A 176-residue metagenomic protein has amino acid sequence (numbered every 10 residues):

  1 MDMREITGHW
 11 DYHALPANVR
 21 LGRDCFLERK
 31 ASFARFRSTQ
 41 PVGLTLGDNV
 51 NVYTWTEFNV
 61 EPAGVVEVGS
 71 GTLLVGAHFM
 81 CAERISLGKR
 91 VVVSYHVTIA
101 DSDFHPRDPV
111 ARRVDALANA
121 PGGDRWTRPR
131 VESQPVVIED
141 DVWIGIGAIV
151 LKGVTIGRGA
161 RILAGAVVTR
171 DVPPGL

Functional and structural regions predicted by a protein language model:
M1-D141, I146-G153, R158, P174: Domain-scale signature associated with acetyltransferase and cell-envelope carbohydrate enzymes
G145, L151, L163, V168-T169: Short hydrophobic beta-strand segments in globular cytosolic domains
